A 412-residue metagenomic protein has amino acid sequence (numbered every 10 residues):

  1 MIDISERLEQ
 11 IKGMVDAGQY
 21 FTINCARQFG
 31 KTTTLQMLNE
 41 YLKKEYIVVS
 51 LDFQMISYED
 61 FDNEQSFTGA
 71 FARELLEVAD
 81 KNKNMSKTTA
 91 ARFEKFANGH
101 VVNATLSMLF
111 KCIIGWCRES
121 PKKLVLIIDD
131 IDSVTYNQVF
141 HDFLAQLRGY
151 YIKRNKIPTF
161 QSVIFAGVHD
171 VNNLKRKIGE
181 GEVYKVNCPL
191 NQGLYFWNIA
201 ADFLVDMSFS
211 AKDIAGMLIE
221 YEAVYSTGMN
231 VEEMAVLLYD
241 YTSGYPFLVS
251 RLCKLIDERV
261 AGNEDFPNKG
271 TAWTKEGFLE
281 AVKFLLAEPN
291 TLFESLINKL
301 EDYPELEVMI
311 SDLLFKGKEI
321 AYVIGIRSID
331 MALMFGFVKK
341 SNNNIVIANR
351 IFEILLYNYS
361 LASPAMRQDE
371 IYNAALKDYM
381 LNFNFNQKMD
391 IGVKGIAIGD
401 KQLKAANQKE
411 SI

Functional and structural regions predicted by a protein language model:
M1-Y41, G115-W116: Walker A/P-loop-proximal flanking segment of P-loop NTPase domains
K43-E59, L126: Conserved catalytic segments around the Walker B and adjacent sensor/switch elements of P-loop NTPase domains
V49, F61-K87: Conserved NTP-binding/hydrolysis module of P-loop NTPases
F93-H100, A374-K377, L381-E410: Long, low-complexity intrinsically disordered regions enriched in small/polar and proline/glycine residues
H100-V171, K175-N187: Conserved Walker B catalytic segment
N173-L238: Helix-loop-helix "sensor" segment of P-loop NTPases
S210-F335, S341: Winged-helix-like regulatory helical subdomains adjacent to P-loop NTPase cores
N290, F352-N384: Short, amphipathic alpha-helical interaction segments positioned at domain boundaries
